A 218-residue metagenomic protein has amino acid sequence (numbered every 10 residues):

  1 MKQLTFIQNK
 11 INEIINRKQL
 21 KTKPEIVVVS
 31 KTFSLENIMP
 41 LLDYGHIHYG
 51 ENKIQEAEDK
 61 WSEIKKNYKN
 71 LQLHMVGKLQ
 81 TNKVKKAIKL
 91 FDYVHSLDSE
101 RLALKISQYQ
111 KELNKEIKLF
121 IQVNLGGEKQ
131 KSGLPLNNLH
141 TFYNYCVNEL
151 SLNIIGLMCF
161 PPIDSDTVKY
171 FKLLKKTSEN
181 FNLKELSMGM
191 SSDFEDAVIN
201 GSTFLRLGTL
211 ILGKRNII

Functional and structural regions predicted by a protein language model:
M1-E185, M190-S192, N200, R215: Conserved alpha/beta-domain cores
V198, I211-I218: Expand to "…catalyze enediolate/carbanion chemistry for C-C bond making/breaking, isomerization, decarboxylation
T203-F204: Divalent-metal-activated hydrolytic enzyme cores
